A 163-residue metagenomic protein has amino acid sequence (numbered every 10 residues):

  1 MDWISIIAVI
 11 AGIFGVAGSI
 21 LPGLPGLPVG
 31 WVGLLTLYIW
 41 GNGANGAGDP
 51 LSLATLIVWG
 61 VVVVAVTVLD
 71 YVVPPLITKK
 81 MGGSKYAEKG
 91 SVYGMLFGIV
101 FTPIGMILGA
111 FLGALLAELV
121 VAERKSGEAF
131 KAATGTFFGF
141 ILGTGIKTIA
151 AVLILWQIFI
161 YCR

Functional and structural regions predicted by a protein language model:
M1-S19, V58-V62, A87-L96: Small-residue-enriched transmembrane helix starts and helix-helix packing motifs in multi-pass inner-membrane proteins
M1-S5, I39-T55, I160-R163: Helix-coil boundary and interhelical linker segments in multi-pass alpha-helical membrane proteins
M1-W3, P22-G23, P74-K85, V121-G127: Short, amphipathic, aromatic/basic-enriched membrane-interface segments that mark the entry/exit of transmembrane
G12-W31, M95-G105: Transmembrane alpha-helix interface/packing and boundary motifs in multi-pass membrane proteins, characterized by
G15, V62-Y71, G98, T102 (+3 more regions): Alpha-helical transmembrane segments of multi-pass membrane proteins
V29-G48, Y93-F101, L112-V121: Interfacial segments of multi-pass membrane proteins
A54-G94: Helix-adjacent hinge/juxtasegments
V121-R163: C-terminal binding/interaction regions
